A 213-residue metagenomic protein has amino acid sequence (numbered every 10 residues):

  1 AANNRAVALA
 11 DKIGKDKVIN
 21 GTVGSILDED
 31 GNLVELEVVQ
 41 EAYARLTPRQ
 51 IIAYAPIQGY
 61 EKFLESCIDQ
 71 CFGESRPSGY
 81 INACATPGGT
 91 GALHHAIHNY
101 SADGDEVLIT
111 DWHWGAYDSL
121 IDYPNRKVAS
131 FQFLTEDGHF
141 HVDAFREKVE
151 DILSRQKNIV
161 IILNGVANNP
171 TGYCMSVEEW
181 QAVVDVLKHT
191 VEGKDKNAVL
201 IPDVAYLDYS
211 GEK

Functional and structural regions predicted by a protein language model:
A1-I57: N-terminal "arm"/small-domain region of PLP-dependent enzymes with the aminotransferase-like
T47-N197, L207-K213: Conserved core of the PLP fold type I
I201: Generic enzyme active-site microenvironment
V204: Walker B catalytic acidic pair
